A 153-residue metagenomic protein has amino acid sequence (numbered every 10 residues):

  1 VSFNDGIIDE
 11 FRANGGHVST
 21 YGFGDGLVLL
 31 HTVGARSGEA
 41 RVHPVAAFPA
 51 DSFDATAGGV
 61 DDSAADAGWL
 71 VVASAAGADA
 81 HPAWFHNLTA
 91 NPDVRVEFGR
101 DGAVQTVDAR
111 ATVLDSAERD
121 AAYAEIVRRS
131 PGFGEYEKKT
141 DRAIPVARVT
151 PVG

Functional and structural regions predicted by a protein language model:
V1-F23: Extreme N-terminal tail/first-helix region
H17-Y21, S52-A55, D62-D66, L70 (+6 more regions): Soluble, non-transmembrane catalytic domains of enzymes that act on hydrophobic metabolites at membranes
D25-S74: Short beta-strand segments
L27, A143-V146: Short hydrophobic/aromatic beta-strand or adjacent loop that forms the aromatic wall/cage of a ligand/substrate-binding
L29-H31, R95, R148: Residue-level detector of beta-strand face positions
A75-G132, K139-A143, P151-G153: Short, structured beta-strand-loop surface elements
